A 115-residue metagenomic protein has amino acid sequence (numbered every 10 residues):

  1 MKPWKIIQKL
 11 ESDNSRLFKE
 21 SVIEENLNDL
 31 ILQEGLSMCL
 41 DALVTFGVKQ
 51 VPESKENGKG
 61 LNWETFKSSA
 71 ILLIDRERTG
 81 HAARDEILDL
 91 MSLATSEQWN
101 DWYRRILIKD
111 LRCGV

Functional and structural regions predicted by a protein language model:
M1-V115: N-terminal nucleic-acid-engaging modules of covalent nucleotidyltransferase systems
